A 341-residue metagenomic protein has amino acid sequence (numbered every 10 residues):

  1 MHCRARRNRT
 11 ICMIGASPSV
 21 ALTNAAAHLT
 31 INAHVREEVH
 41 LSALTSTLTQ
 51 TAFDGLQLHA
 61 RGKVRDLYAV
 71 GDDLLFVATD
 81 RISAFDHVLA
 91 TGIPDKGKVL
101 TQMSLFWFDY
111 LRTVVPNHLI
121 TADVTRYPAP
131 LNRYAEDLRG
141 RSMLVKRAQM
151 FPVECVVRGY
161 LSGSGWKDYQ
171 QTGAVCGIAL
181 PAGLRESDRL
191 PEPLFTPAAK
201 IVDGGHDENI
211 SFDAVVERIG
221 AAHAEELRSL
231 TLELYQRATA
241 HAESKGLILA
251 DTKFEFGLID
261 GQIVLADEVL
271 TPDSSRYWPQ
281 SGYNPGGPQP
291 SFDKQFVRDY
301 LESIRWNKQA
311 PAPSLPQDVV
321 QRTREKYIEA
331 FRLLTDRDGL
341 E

Functional and structural regions predicted by a protein language model:
M13, N24, H28-N32, E37: Short, positively charged and aromatic/hydrophobic N-terminal segments
A43-A199, K308-S314, D318-E341: Active-site loop/lid in soluble adenylation, ligation, and acyl-transfer enzymes
D188-A221: A short mid-domain helix/strand-loop element embedded in enzyme catalytic domains that forms or borders the active-site
I219-A250: A long amphipathic alpha-helix within ATP-dependent nucleotide-binding catalytic cores
L249-V269: Conserved metal-phosphate-binding beta-hairpin within the catalytic cores of diverse ATP-dependent phosphoryl-transfer
V269-A330: C-terminal helix-cap and adjacent tail motif
